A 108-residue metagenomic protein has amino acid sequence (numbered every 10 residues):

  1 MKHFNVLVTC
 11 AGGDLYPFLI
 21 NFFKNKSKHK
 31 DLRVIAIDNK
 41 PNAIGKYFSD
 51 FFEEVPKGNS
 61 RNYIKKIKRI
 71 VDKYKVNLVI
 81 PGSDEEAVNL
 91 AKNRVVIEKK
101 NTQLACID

Functional and structural regions predicted by a protein language model:
M1-A105: ATP-binding N-terminal substructure of ATP-dependent carboxylate-amine bond-forming enzymes
D108: A short acidic, glycine-rich active-site loop that binds or catalyzes chemistry on phosphate/adenosine moieties
